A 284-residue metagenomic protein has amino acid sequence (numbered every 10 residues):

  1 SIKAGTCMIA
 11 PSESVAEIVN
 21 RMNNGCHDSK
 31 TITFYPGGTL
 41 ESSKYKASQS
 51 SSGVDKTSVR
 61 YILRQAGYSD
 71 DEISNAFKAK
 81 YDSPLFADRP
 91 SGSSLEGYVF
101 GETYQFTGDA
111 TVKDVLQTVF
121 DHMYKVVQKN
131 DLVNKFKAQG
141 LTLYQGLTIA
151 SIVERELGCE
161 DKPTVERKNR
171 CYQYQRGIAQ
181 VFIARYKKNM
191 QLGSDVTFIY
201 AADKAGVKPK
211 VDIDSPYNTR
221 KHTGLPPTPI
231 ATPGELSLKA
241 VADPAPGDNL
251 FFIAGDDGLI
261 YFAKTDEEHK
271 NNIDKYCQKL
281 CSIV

Functional and structural regions predicted by a protein language model:
S1-I2, P36-E41, K78-A79: Acidic helix-start/capping segments at beta-turn-to-alpha-helix junctions
S1-T31: Terminal hydrophobic membrane-targeting helix
P11, P36, G108: Flexible glycine-/small-residue-rich
S14-V15, T39-L40, T111: Short, structural beta-strand-to-alpha-helix junction motif
E17-V19, S42, D114: Short acidic, gly/pro-rich beta-turn/loop elements at beta-sheet edges and active-site/ligand-binding grooves
K30-S50: Primarily a LysM-type cell-wall glycan-binding module
Y45, Q49-G53, T57, I62-V284: Bacterial extracytoplasmic/cell-wall-associated proteins, especially those involved in peptidoglycan
